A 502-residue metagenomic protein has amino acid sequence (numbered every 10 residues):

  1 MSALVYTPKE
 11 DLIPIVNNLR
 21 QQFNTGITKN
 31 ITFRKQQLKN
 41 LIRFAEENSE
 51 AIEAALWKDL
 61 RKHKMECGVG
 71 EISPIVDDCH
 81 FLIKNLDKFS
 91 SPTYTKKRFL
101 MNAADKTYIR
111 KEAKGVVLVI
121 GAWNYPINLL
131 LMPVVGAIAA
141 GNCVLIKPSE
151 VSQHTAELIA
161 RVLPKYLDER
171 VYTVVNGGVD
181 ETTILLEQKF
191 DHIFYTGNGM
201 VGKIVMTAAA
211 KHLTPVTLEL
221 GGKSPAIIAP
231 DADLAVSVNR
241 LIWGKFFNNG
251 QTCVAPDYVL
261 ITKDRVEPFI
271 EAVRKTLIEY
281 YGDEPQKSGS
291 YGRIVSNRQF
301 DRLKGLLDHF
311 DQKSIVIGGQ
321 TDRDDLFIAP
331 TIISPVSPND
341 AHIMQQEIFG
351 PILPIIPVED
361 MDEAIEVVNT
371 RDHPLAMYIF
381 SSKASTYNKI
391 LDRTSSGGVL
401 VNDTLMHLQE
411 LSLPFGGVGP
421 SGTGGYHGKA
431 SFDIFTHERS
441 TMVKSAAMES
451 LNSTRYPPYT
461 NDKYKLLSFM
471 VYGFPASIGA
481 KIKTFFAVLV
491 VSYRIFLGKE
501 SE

Functional and structural regions predicted by a protein language model:
M1-Y108, I482, F486-S501: N-terminal Rossmann-like NAD(P)+-binding subdomain of aldehyde/semialdehyde dehydrogenases
S2-Y6, Q21, N30-F33, I328-E502: Conserved C-terminal structural/oligomerization subdomain of aldehyde/semialdehyde dehydrogenase
A3-Y6, M200-P338, V401, A476 (+1 more regions): ALDH superfamily catalytic-core signature
F23, I42-A45, S49, L60 (+11 more regions): Structural signal for hydrophobic packing residues in well-ordered secondary-structure cores of soluble enzyme domains
R34, C79, G141, Y172 (+8 more regions): Residue-level signal for inorganic ion chemistry
R98-V236, I482-F486: Rossmann-like NAD(P) dinucleotide-binding subdomain of oxidoreductase/dehydrogenase enzymes
L186-E187, L220-G221, T252-V254, K287-S288 (+2 more regions): Short glycine-enriched loop/turn motifs at secondary-structure junctions
